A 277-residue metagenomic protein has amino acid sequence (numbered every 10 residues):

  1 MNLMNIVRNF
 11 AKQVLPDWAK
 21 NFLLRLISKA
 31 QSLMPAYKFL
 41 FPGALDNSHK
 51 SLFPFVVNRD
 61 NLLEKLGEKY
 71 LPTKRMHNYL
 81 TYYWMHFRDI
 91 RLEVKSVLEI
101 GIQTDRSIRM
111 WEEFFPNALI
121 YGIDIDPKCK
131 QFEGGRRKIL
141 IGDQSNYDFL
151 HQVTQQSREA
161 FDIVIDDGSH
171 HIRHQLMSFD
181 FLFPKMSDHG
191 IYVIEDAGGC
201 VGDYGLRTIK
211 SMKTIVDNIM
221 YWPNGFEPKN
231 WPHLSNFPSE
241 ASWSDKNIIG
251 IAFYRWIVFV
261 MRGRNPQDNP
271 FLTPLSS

Functional and structural regions predicted by a protein language model:
N2-I163, S169-V193, G198-S277: A short alpha-helical cap/connector motif
